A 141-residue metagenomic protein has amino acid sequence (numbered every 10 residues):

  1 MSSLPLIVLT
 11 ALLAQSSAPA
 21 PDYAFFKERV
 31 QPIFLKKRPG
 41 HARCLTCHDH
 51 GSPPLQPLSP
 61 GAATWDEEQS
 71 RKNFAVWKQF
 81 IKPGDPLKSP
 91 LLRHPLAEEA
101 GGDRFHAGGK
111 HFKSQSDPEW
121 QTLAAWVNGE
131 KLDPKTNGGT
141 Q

Functional and structural regions predicted by a protein language model:
M1-L9: Sec-dependent signal peptide recognition, specifically the positively charged N-region followed immediately by
L13-Q141: Aromatic- and Gly/Pro-enriched helix-to-coil junctions and flexible linker segments
